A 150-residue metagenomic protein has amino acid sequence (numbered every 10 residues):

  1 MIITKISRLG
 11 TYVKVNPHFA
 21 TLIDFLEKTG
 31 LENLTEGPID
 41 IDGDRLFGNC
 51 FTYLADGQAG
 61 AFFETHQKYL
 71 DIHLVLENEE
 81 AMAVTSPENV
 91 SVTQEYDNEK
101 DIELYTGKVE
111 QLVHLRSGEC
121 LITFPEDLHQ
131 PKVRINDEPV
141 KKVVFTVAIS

Functional and structural regions predicted by a protein language model:
M1-T35, D40-D42: Surface/interface-facing alpha-helical segments and adjacent flexible terminal/loop regions used for partner/assembly
P38-G57, K68-E77: A short glycine-rich, His/Asp/Glu-containing loop-to-beta-strand
G43, A59-D71, E88-V92, K108-V109: A short beta-loop-beta micro-motif enriched in histidine and acidic residues
Q58-H66, H73, V84-T85, V113 (+1 more regions): Short histidine-centered beta-strand/loop micro-motifs that create catalytic or ligand/metal-coordination sites
K68-L70, L74-V84, E88-N89, Y96-I102: Glycine- and acidic-residue-biased ligand/ion/polar-headgroup-sensing regions
I72, C120-I122, D137-S150: A short hydrophobic beta-strand segment most commonly corresponding to one strand of the jelly-roll/cupin
T93-V113: An anionic, turn-rich surface loop/hairpin at beta-sheet edges that serves as a generic interaction/coordination patch
H114-K132: Conserved metal-binding segment of the jelly-roll/cupin
